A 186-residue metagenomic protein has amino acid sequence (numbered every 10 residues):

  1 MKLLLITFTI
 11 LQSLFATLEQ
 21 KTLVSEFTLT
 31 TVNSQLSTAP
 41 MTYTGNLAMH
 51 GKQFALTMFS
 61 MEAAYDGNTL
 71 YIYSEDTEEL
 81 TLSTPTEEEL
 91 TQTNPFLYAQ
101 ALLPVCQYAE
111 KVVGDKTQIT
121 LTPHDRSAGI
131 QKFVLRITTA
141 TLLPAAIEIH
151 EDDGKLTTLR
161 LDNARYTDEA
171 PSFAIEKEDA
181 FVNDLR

Functional and structural regions predicted by a protein language model:
M1-M41, A48-K52, I175-R186: N-terminal leader/targeting segments and the immediate start of mature chains
K21-E26, M49-L56, G114-T120, T141-I147: Short, hydrophobic/aromatic-rich segments at coil-to-beta transitions
T28-S34, T57, Y73-E75, T122-H124 (+1 more regions): A generic structural motif
A39-T44, K155-T158: Amphipathic hydrophobic-ligand
T44, M49-H50, A64-D66, F133-A146: A short, surface-exposed beta-strand/turn
N46-Q92: An acidic-aromatic
P85-K116: Flexible, surface-exposed loop/linker segments and immediately adjacent secondary-structure boundaries
V113-K116, H124-Q131, T139-R186: Non-transmembrane domains of secretory- and envelope-associated proteins
